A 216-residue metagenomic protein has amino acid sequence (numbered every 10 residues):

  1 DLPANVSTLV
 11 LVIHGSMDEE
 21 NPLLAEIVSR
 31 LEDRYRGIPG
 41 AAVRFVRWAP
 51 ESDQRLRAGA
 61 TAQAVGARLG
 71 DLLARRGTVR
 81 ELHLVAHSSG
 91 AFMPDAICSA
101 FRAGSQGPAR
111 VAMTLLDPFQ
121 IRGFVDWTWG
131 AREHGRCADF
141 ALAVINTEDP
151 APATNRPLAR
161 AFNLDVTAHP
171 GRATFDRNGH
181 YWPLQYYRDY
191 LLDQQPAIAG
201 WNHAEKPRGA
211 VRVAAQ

Functional and structural regions predicted by a protein language model:
D1-V6: Short beta-strand-to-loop junctions in surface cap/lid or active-site-entrance loops
S7-S16, P22-R34, A41-A173, H203-Q216: Serine-dependent carboxylesterase/thioesterase catalytic core of lipase-like alpha/beta-hydrolase/SGNH enzymes
R160-A197: Active-site-proximal C-terminal subdomain of hydrolase catalytic domains
L184-Q216: Alpha/beta-hydrolase-fold serine-hydrolase catalytic core, especially in secreted/extracellular enzymes
